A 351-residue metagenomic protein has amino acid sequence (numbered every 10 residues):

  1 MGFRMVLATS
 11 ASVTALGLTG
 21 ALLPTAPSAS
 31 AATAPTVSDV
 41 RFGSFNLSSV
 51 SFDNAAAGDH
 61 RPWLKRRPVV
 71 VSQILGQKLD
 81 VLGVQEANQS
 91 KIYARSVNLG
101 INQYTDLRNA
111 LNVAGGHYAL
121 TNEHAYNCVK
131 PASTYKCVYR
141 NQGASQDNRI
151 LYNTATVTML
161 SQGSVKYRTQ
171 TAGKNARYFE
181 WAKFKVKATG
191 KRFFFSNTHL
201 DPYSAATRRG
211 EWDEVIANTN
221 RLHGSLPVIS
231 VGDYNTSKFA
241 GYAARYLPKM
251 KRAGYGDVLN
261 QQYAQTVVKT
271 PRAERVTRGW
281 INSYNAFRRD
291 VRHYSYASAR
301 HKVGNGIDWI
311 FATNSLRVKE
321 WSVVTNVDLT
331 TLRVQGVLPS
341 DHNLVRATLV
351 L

Functional and structural regions predicted by a protein language model:
F3-V13, G20-V113, C128-A132, R140 (+2 more regions): N-terminal, active-site-proximal structural segment of metallo-dependent hydrolase catalytic domains
V37-A57, N148, S161-V165, W181-K183 (+1 more regions): Active-site-proximal beta-strand elements of phosphoester/diester hydrolases
V37-R41, Q77-L82, V113-L120, T156-T158 (+3 more regions): Loop/turn elements at helix/coil->beta-strand transitions in domains of secreted/extracellular proteins
F42-L47, V70-G100, L151, A182 (+6 more regions): Active-site beta-strand/loop signature of hydrolases that rely on acidic residues for catalysis
L47-S51, A87-K91, A125-V129, T156-V157 (+5 more regions): Solvent-exposed loop/turn segments at secondary-structure junctions within structured extracellular/periplasmic domains
K65, V69-Q73, N102, D106-N109 (+5 more regions): Extracytoplasmic/secreted proteins, especially bacterial periplasmic and envelope-associated proteins
N88-R192: Structured beta-strand-rich core segments of catalytic domains in phosphoester-bond hydrolases
N220-P227, T236-L351: Metal-dependent phosphoester-hydrolase catalytic domains
